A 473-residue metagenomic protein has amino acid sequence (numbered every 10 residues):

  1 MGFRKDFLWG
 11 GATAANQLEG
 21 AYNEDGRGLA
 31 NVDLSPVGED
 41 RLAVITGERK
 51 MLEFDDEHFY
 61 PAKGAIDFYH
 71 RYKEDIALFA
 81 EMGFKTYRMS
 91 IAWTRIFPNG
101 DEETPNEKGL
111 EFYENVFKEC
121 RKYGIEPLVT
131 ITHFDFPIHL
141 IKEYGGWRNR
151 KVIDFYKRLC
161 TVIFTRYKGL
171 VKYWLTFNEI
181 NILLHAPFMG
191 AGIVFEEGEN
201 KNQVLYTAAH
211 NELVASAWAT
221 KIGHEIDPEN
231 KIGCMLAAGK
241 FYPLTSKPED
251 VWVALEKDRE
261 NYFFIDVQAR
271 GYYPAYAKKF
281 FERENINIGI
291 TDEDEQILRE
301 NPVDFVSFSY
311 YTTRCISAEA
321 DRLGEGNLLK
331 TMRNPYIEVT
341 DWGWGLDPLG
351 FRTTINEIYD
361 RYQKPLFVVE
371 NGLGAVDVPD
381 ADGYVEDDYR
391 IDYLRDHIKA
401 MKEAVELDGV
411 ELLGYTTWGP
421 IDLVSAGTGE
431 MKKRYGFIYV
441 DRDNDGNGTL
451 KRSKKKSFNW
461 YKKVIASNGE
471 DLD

Functional and structural regions predicted by a protein language model:
M1-D56, N99-D101, L110-D473: Active-site region of glycoside hydrolase catalytic domains
E57-R71, R148-K151: Active-site mouth loops of central-metabolism enzymes
D67, R71-A92, E300-V306: Catalytic domains of carbohydrate-active enzymes, especially glycoside hydrolases
K85, T94-I96, F134-F136: A short acidic, glycine/proline-enriched capping/turn motif at secondary-structure boundaries, especially helix N-cap
I91-P105: Glycine-rich, proline-tolerant flexible connector loops at the mouths of alpha/beta enzymes
